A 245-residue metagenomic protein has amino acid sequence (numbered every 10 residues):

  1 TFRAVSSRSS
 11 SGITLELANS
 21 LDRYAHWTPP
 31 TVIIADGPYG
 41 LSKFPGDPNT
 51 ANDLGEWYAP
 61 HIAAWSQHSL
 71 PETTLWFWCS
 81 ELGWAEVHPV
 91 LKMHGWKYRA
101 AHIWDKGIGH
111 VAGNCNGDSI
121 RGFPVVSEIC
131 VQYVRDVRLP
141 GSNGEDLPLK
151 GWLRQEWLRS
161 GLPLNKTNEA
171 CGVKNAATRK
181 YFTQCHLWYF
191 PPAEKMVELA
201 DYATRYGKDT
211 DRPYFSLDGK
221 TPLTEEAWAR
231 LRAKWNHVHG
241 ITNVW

Functional and structural regions predicted by a protein language model:
T1-W245: Core catalytic lobe of class I
